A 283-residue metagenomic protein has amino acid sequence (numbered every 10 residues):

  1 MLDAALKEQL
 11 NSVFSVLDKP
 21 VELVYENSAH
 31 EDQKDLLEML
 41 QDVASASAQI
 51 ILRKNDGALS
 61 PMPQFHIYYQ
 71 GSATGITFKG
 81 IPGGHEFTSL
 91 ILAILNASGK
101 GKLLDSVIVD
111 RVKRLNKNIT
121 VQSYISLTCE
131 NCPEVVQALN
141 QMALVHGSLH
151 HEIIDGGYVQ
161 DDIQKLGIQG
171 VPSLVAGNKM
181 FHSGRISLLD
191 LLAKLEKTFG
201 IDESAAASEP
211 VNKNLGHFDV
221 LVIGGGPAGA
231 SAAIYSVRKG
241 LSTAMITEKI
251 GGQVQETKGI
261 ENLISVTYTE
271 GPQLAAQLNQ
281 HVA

Functional and structural regions predicted by a protein language model:
M1-L17, F87-L115, E196-S208: Short N-terminal or domain-adjacent regulatory/targeting segments
D3-D42, A46, V112-L149, I153: Local sequence-structure signature of Cys/Sec-based thiol-disulfide redox active-site neighborhoods
S28, A48-L59, G147-D161: Thiol-based oxidoreductase modules, predominantly thioredoxin-like and allied folds used for disulfide exchange
A46-I50, G71-S72: Short helix C-cap/helix-to-loop transition motifs enriched in small/turn-promoting residues
G57-I76, Q160-G177: Structural micro-motif
I67-G101, V175-A206: Non-catalytic, surface beta->alpha helical segment in thiol-disulfide oxidoreductase systems
S126-L127, G156, K165, L215-A283: Beta1-alpha1 glycine-rich phosphate/pyrophosphate-binding loop at the start of Rossmann-like nucleotide-binding domains
L144-S148, G156-D219, A276-Q277: Extreme N-terminal leader/targeting segments of oxidoreductases
